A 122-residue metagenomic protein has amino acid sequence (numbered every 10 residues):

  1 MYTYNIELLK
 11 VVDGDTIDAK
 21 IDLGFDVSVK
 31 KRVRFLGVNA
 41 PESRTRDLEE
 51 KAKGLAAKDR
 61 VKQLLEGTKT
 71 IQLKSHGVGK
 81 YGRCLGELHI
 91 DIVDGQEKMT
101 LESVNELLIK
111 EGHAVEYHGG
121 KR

Functional and structural regions predicted by a protein language model:
M1-R122: Small beta-barrel nucleic-acid-binding modules, primarily SNase/OB-fold domains and secondarily Tudor-like barrels
